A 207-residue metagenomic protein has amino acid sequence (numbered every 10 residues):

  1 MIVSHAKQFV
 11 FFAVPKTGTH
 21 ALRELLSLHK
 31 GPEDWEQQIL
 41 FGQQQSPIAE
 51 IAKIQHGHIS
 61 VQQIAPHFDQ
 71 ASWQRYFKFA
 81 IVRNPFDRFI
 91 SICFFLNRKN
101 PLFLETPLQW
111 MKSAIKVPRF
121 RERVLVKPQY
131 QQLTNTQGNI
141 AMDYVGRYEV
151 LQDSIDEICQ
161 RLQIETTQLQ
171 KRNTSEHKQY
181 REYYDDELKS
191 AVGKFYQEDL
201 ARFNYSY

Functional and structural regions predicted by a protein language model:
M1-Y207: Membrane-interface amphipathic segments in extracytoplasmic regions
